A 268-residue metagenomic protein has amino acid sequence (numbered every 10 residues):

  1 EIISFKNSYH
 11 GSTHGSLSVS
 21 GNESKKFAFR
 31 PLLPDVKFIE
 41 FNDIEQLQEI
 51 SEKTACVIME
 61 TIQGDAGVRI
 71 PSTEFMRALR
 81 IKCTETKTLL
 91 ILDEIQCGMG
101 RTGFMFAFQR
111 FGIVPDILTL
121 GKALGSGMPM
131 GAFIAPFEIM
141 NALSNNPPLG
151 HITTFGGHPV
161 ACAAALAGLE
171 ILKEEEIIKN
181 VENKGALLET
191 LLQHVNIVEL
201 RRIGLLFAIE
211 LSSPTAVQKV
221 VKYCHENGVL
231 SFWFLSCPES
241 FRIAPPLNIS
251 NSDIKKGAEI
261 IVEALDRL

Functional and structural regions predicted by a protein language model:
E1-L268: Conserved N-terminal phosphate-binding loop of PLP-dependent enzymes in the Aspartate aminotransferase
